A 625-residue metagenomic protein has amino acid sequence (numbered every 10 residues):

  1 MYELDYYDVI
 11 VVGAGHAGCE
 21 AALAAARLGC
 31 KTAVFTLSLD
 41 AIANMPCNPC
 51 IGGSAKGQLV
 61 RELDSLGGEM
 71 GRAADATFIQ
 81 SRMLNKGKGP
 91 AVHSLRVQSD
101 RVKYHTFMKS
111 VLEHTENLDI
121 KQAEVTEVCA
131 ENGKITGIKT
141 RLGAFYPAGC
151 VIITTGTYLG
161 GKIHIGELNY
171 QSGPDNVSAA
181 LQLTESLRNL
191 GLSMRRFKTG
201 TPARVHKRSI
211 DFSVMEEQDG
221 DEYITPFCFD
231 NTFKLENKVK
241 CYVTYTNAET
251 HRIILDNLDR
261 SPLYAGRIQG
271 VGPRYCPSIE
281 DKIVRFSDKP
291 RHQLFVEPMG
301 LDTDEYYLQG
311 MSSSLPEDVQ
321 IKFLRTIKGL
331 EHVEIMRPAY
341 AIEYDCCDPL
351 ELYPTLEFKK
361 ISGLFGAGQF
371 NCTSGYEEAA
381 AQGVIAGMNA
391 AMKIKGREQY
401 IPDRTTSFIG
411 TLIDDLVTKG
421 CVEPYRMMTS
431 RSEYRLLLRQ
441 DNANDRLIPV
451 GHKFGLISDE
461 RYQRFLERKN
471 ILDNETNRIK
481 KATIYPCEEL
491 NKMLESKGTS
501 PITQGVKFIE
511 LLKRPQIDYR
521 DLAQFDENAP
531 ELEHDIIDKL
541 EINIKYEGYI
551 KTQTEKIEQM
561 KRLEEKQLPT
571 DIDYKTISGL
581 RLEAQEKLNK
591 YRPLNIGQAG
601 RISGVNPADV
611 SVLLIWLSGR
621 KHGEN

Functional and structural regions predicted by a protein language model:
E3-A17: Beta1/beta-strand and adjacent pyrophosphate-binding region of the FAD-binding site in flavoprotein oxidoreductases
Y6, L23-E127, L142, T154-Q171 (+4 more regions): Conserved N-terminal/central alpha/beta ligand/cofactor-binding core
V12, F145-G156: Short hydrophobic core segments
S38-D40, K56, M83, T184-I321 (+1 more regions): An anion/pyrophosphate-binding glycine-rich loop and adjacent beta-alpha core in soluble alpha-beta enzymes
C129-F145: Conserved beta-strand-loop-beta-strand element in the redox core of flavoprotein oxidoreductases
Y307-T373, I401-D414, E533-K587, R592: A glycine-rich dinucleotide-binding beta-alpha-beta segment and adjacent secondary-structure elements that constitute
A379-Y400: Internal hydrophobic alpha-helix adjacent to the cofactor/substrate pocket in enzyme cavities
R431, I448-D609, I615-N625: Extended, charge-enriched "interface" segments that sit outside catalytic cores
